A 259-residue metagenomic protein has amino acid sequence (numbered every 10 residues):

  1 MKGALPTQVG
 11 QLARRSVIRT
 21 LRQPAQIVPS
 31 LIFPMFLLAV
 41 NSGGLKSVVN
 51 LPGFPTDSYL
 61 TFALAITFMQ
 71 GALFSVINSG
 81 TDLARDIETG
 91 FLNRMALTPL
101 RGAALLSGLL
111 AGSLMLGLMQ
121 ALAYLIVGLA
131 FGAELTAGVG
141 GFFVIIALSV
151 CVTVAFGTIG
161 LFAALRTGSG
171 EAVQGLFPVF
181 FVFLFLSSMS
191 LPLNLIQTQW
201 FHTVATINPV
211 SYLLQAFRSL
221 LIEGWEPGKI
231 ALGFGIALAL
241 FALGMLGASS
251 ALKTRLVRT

Functional and structural regions predicted by a protein language model:
M1-F33: Aromatic- and glycine-rich beta-strand/loop motifs that create alpha-glucan
M1-R14, F156, W200-S211: Short, membrane-interfacial amphipathic segments enriched in basic
R19, P52-G53, S187-L243: Membrane-interfacial helix-loop-helix junctions in multi-pass membrane proteins
F36-V40, Y59-F131, L176-F180, L184: Hydrophobic alpha-helical transmembrane segments of multi-pass membrane transport proteins
S42-S47, R85, R94, G128-L129 (+6 more regions): Transmembrane helix-loop junction
G43-V48, I66, A164-I207: Transmembrane helix segments
G102-P178, G224-S249: Alpha-helical transmembrane segments and their short interhelical loops
S250-T259: Short cytosolic juxtamembrane segments of multi-pass membrane proteins
